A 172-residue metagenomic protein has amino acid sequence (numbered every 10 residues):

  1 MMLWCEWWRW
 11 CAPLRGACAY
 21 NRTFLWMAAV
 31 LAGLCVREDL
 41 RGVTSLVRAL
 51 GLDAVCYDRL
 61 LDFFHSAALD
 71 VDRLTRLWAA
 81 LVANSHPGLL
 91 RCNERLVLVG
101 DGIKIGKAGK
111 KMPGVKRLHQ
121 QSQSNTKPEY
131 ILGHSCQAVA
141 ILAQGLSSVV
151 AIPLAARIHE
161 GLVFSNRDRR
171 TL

Functional and structural regions predicted by a protein language model:
M1-L172: Conserved, well-structured functional cores that handle cations and Mg-NTP chemistry
